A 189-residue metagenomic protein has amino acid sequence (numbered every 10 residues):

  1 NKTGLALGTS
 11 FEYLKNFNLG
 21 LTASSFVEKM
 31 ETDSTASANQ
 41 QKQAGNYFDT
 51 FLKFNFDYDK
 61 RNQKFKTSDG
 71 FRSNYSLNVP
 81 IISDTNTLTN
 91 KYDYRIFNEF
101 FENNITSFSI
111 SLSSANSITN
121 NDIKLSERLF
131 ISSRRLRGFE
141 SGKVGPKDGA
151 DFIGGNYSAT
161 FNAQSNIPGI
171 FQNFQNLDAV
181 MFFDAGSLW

Functional and structural regions predicted by a protein language model:
N1-N46, F54: Transmembrane beta-barrel wall of Gram-negative outer-membrane proteins
S34-G45, D49-L177, M181-A185, W189: C-terminal outer-membrane beta-barrel translocator/porin domains of Gram-negative envelope proteins and their
